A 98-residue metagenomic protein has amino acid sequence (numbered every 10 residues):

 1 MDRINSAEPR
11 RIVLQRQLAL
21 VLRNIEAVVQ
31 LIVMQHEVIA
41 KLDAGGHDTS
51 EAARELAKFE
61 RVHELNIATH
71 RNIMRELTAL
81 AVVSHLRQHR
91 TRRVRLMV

Functional and structural regions predicted by a protein language model:
M1-V98: Anionic, Ser/Thr-rich low-complexity intrinsically disordered regions
